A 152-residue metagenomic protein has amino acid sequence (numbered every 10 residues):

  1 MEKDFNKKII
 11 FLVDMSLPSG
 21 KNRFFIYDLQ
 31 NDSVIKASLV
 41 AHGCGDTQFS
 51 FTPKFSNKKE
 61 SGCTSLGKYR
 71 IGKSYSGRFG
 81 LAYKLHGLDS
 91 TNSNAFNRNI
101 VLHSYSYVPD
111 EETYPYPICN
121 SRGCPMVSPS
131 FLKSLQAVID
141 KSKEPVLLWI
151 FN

Functional and structural regions predicted by a protein language model:
M1-R122, P129-D140, V146, N152: Cell wall/extracellular polymer interaction/catalysis modules
